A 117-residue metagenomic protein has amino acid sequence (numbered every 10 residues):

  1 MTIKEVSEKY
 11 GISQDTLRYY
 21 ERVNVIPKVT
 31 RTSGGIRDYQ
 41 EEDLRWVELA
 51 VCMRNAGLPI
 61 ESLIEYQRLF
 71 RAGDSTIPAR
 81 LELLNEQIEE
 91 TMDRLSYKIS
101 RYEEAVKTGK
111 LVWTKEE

Functional and structural regions predicted by a protein language model:
T2-E8, P27, E41-E117: Arg/Lys-rich, alpha-helical DNA-contact motif
V6, S13-T16: Short glycine/proline-centered loop/turn elements that form peptide/ligand docking sites
Y10-G11, G35: Conserved beta-strand-loop-alpha-helix junction that forms the acyl-donor binding cleft
T16, T32, T91: Ser/Thr-centric signal marking residues that sit in or immediately flank functional binding/regulatory motifs
N24: Glycine-centered, phosphate/nucleic-acid-interacting loop/turn motifs that mediate DNA/RNA or nucleotide
P27-G34: Beta-hairpin "wing" of winged helix-turn-helix
G34-Q40: Minor-groove-contacting beta-hairpin "wing" of winged helix-turn-helix DNA-binding domains
